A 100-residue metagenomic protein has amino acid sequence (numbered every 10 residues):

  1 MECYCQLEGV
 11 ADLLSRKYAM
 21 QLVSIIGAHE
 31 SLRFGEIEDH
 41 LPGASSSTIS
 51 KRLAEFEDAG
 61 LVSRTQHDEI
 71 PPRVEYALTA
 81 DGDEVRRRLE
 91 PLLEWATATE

Functional and structural regions predicted by a protein language model:
E2-Y4, S24, D83-E100: Amphipathic alpha-helical dimerization/coiled-coil segments that flank or bridge DNA-binding/regulatory modules
C3-S45, E75: N-terminal helix-turn-helix DNA-binding core of bacterial DNA-binding proteins
S24-I25, E55, S63, R88: Primarily hydrophobic membrane-targeting regions of prokaryotic envelope proteins
H29, A59, R64-D68, R73-E75: A short, glycine- and basic residue-enriched loop/turn that sits immediately adjacent to a domain's principal
F34-R64: Canonical helix-turn-helix DNA-binding module
D68-P91: Basic, amphipathic "hinge/linker" alpha-helix immediately C-terminal to the N-terminal HTH DNA-binding motif
